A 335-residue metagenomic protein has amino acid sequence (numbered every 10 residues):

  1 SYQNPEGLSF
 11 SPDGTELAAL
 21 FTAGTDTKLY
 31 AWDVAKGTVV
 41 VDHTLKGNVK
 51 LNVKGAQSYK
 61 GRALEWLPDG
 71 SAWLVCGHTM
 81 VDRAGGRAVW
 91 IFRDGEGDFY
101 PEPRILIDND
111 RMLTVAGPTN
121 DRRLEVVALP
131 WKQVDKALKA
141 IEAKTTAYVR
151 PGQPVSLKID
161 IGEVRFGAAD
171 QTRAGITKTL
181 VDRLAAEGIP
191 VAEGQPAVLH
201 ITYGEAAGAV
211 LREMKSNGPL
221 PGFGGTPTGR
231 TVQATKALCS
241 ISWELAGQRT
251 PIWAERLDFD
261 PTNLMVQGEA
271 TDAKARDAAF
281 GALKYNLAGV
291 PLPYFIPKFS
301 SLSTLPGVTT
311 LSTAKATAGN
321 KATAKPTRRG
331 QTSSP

Functional and structural regions predicted by a protein language model:
S1, K28-G55, G77-G97, R123-I141: Surface-exposed loop/turn elements that mediate protein-protein interactions on large endomembrane-trafficking
S1-V34: Solenoidal tandem-repeat scaffolds enriched in leucines and small polar residues
Y2-D13, V49-E65, D94-D110: Repeated scaffold domains used in trafficking and secretory/extracellular systems, primarily beta-propellers
G14-T22, E65-W66, G70-C76, E102-V127: Short beta-strand elements that form the blades of beta-propeller/WD-repeat-like and other beta-sheet-rich scaffold
V134-P151, V191, K236, S242-P335: C-terminal/domain-edge helix-coil "capping" segments
V155-A206: N-terminal segment of the mature soluble domain
A169-T177, V232-A234, G268-R276: Solvent-exposed, acidic/flexible segments
T202-F259: Surface-exposed short loop/turn segments
